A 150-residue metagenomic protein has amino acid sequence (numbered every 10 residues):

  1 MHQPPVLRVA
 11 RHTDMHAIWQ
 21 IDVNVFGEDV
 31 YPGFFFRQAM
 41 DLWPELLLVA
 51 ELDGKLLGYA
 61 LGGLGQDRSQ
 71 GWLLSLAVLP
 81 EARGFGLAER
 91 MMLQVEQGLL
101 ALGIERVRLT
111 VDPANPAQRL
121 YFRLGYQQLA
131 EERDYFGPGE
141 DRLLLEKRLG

Functional and structural regions predicted by a protein language model:
H2-P5, V9-R83, M92-Q94, G98 (+3 more regions): Acetyl-CoA-dependent GNAT
V78, L87, I104, Y126: Short phosphate-binding/catalytic loops that engage adenosine nucleotides
V78, V111-D112: Short amphipathic helical patch at the helix-1/turn junction of helix-turn-helix
A88, M92, A114-A117, D134-G139: Short glycine/proline-centered loop/turn elements that form peptide/ligand docking sites
R108-T110, F122, Q127-L144: Conserved catalytic-core motifs of GNAT/GCN5-like acyltransferases
D112, R148-G150: Residue-level recognition of strand-loop junctions within catalytic nucleotide-signaling folds
